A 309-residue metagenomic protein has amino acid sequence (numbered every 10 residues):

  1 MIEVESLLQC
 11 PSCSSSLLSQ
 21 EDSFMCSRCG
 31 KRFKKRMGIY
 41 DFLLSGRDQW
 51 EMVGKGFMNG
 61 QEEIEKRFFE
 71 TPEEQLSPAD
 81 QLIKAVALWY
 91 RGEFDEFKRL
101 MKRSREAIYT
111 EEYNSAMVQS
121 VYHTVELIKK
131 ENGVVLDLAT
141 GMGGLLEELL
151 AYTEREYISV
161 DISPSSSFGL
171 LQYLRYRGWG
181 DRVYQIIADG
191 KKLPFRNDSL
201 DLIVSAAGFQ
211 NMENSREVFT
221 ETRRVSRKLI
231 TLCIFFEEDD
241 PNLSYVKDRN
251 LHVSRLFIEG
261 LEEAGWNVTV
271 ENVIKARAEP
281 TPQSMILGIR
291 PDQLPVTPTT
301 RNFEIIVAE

Functional and structural regions predicted by a protein language model:
D22-R103: N-terminal, positively charged/glycine-rich alpha-helical extensions of SAM-dependent methyltransferases
G92, I108-N132: Conserved alpha-helix/loop element of class I SAM-dependent methyltransferases that forms part of the SAM/SAH-binding
V134-D137, G141-K192: Class I SAM-dependent methyltransferase SAM/SAH-binding core
K191-L202: A short acidic, Gly/Pro-enriched loop at the edge of an enzyme's catalytic core that lines a small-molecule cofactor
D201-N214: A short SAM/SAH-binding and catalytic strip from SAM-dependent methyltransferases
R216-I230: A short glycine-rich, Lys/Arg-flanked "PGG" loop and its adjoining helix->strand segment in the class I
T231-L256: Conserved class I S-adenosyl-L-methionine
D248-A278: Short alpha-helix
